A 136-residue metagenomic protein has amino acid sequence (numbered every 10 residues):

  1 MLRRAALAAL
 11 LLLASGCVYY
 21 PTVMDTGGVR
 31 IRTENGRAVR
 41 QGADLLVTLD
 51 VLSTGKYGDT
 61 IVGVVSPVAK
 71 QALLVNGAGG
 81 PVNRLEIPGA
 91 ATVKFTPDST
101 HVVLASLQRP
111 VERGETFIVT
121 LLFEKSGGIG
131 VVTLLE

Functional and structural regions predicted by a protein language model:
M1-L11: N-terminal export leaders
L13-G16: C-terminal motif of bacterial Sec signal peptides marking the signal peptidase cleavage site
V18-E136: Compact, glycine-rich, soluble single-domain proteins
